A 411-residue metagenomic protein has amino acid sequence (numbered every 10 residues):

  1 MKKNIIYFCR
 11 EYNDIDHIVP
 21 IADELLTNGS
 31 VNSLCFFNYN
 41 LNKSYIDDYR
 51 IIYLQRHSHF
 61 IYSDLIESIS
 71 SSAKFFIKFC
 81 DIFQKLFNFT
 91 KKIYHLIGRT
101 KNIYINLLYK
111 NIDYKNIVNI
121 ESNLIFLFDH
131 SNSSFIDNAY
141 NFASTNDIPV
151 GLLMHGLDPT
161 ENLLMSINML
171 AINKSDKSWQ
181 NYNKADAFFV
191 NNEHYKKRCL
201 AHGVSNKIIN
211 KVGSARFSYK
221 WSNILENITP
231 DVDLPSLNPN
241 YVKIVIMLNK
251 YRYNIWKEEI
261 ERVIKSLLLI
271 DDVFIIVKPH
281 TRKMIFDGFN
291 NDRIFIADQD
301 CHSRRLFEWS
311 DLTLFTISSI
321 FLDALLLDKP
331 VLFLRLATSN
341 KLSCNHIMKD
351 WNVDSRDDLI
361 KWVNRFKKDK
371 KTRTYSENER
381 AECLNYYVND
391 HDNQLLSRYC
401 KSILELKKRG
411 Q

Functional and structural regions predicted by a protein language model:
I6-W221: Active-site and donor-binding regions of nucleotide-sugar-utilizing enzymes
N40-L41, E193-K196, P279-I285, S318-S319 (+1 more regions): Short, polar loop motifs at secondary-structure junctions
F60-D64, F295-Q299, D350-W362: Short acidic-hydrophobic, aromatic-tinged amphipathic segments that line or gate anion-handling sites
I148, L312, D328-L332: Structural loop-to-beta junction motif characteristic of Rossmann-like glycosyltransferase folds
G203-N206, K211, S319-Y387: Catalytic binding pocket for nucleotide-activated donors in carbohydrate/polymer assembly enzymes
A215-D287: Conserved catalytic-core segment of nucleotide-activated headgroup transferases in glycan assembly
T281-L327: Donor nucleotide-activated moiety binding/catalytic core segment of transferases that use nucleotide-activated donors
V388-Q411: C-terminal alpha-helical cap of glycosyltransferases
